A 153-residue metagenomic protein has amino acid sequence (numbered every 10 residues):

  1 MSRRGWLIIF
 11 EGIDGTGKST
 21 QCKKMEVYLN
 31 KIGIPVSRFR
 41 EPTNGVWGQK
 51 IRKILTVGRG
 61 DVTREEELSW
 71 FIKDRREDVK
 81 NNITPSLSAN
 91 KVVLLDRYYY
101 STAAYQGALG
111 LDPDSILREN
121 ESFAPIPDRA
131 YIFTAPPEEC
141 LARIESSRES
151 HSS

Functional and structural regions predicted by a protein language model:
M1-R4: Phosphate-binding P-loop
L7: Walker A (P-loop) ATP-phosphate-binding motif of ABC ATPase nucleotide-binding domains
F10: Hydrophobic anchor at the beta1->P-loop junction of P-loop NTPases
G15: Walker A (P-loop) phosphate-binding loop of P-loop NTPases
K18: Conserved lysine of the Walker
Q21: Hydrophobic positions on the alpha1 helix immediately C-terminal to the Walker A/P-loop
N30-S122: ATP-dependent small-molecule kinase phosphotransfer cores that center on conserved nucleotide phosphate-binding segments
T102-S153: A glycine- and Lys/Arg-enriched "phosphate-lid" helix/loop adjacent to the NTP-binding pocket of small-molecule kinases
